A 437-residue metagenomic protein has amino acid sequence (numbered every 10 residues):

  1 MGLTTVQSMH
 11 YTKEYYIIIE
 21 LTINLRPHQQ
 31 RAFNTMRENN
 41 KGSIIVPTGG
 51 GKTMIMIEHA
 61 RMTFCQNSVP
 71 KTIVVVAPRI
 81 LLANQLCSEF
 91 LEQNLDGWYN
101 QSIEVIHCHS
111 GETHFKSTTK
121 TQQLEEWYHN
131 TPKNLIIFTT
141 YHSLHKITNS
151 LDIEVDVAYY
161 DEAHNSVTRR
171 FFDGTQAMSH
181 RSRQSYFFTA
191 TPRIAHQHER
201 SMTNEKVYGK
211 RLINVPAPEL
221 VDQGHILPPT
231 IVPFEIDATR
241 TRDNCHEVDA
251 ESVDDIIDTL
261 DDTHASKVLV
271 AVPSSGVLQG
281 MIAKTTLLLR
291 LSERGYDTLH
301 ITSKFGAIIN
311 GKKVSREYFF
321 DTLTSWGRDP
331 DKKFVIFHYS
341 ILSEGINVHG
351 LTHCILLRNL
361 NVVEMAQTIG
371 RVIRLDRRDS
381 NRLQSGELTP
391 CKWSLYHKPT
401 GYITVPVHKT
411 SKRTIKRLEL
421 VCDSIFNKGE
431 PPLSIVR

Functional and structural regions predicted by a protein language model:
T12-I45: Conserved pre-motif I regulatory segment
N39-H59: Walker A/P-loop
I45, I57-Q85: Conserved SF1/SF2 helicase motif Ia
T72-A83, T259-L288: Conserved strand-helix element at the start of the C-terminal RecA-like helicase core
L82-F115: Conserved helix-turn-beta segment of the N-terminal RecA-like "Helicase ATP-binding" lobe in SF1/SF2 helicases
T168-I226: Post-DEXD/H (motif II) to motif III coupling segment of the RecA-like Helicase ATP-binding lobe
K210-G276: Conserved interdomain linker/interface between the two RecA-like ATPase lobes of SF2 helicase motors
G306-G429: Conserved RecA-like P-loop NTPase helicase motor core
